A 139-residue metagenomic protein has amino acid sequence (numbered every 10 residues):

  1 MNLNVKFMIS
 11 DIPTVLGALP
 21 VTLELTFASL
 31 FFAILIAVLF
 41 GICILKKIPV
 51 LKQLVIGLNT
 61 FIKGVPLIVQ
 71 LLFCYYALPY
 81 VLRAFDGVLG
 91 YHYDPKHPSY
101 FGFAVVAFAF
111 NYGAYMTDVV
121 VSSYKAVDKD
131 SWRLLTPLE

Functional and structural regions predicted by a protein language model:
M1-E139: Transmembrane alpha-helices and adjacent helix-loop boundaries
